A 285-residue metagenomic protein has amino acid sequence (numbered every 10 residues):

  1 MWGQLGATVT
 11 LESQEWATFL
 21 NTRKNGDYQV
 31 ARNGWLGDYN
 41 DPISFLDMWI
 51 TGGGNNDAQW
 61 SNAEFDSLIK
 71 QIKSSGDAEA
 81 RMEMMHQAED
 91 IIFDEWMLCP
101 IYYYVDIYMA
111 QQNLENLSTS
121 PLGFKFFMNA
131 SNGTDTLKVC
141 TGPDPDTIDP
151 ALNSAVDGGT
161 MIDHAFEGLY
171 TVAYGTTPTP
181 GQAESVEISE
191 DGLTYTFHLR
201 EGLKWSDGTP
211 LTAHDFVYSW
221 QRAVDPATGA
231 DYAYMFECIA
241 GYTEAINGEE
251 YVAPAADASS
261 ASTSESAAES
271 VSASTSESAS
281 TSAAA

Functional and structural regions predicted by a protein language model:
M1, L5-T8, N25-G34, F216: Alpha-to-beta junction loops
V9-E12, Q29, D135-D146, E184 (+2 more regions): Short, well-ordered beta-strand elements
L11-N21: Short helix-initiation/N-cap motifs at beta->coil->alpha
L20-V139, P143: Detector for C-terminal structural segments
M128-K138, T209, S260-T263, A283-A284: Immediate post-signal peptide segment of exported/extracytoplasmic ligand-binding proteins
C140-E190: N-terminal lobe/hinge region of extracytoplasmic solute-binding protein
E184-G241: Aromatic- and charge-enriched surface segment that lines or borders ligand/interaction sites
D215-V217, T228-A261, E265-E269, E277-A279 (+1 more regions): Surface-exposed binding/hinge segments that line and control ligand-binding clefts or catalytic entry sites
